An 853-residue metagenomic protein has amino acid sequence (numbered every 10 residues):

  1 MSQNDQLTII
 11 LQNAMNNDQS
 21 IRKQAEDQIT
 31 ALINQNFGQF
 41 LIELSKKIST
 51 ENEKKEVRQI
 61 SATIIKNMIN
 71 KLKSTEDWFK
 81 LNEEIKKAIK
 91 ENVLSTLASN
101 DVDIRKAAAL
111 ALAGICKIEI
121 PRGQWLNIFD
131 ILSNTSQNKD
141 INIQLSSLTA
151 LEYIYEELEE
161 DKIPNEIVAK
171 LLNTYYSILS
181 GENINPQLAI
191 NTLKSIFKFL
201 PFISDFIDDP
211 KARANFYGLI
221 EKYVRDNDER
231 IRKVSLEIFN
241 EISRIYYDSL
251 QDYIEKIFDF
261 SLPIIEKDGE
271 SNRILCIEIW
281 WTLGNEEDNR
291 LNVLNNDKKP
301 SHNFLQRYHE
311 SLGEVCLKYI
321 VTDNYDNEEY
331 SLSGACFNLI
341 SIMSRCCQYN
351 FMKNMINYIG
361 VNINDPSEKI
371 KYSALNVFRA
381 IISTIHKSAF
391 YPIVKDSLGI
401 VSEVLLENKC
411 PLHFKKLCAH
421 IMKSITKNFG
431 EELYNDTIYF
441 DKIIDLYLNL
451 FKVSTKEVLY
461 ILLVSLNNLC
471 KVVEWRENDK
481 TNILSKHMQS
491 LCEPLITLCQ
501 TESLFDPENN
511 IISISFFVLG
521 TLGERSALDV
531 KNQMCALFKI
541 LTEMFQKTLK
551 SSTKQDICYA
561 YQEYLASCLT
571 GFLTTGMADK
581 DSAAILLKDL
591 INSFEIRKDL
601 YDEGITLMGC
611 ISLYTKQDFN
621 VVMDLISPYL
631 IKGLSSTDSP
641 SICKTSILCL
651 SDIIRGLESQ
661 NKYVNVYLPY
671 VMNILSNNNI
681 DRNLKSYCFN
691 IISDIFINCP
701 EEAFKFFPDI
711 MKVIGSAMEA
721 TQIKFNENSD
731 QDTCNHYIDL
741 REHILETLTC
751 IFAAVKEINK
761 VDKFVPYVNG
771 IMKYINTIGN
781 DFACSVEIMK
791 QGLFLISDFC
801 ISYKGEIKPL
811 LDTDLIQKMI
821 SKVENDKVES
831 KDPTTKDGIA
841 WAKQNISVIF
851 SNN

Functional and structural regions predicted by a protein language model:
M1-N853: Karyopherin-beta/Importin-beta family HEAT-repeat alpha-solenoid scaffold
